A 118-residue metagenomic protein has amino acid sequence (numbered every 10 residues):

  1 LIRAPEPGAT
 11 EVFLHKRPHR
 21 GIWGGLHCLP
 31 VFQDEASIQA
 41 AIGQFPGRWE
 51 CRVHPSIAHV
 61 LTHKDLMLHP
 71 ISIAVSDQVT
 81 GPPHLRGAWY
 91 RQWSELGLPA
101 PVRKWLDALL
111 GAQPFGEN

Functional and structural regions predicted by a protein language model:
L1-N118: Intrinsically disordered, low-complexity, charged terminal extensions of DNA damage-control enzymes
